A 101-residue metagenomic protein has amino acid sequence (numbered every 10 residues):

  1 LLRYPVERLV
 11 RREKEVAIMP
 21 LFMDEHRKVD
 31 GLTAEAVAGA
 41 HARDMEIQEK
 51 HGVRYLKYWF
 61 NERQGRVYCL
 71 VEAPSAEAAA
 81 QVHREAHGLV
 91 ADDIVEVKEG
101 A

Functional and structural regions predicted by a protein language model:
Y4, R8, E13-K50, R54-L56 (+3 more regions): Short S/T/G/P-rich N-terminal loop/turn motif that feeds into the first structured element of a domain
H26-K28, L70-P74: Short beta-strand-to-loop capping motifs
E72-A101: An amphipathic, aromatic/His-enriched active-site/gating alpha helix that lines ligand/cofactor pockets
